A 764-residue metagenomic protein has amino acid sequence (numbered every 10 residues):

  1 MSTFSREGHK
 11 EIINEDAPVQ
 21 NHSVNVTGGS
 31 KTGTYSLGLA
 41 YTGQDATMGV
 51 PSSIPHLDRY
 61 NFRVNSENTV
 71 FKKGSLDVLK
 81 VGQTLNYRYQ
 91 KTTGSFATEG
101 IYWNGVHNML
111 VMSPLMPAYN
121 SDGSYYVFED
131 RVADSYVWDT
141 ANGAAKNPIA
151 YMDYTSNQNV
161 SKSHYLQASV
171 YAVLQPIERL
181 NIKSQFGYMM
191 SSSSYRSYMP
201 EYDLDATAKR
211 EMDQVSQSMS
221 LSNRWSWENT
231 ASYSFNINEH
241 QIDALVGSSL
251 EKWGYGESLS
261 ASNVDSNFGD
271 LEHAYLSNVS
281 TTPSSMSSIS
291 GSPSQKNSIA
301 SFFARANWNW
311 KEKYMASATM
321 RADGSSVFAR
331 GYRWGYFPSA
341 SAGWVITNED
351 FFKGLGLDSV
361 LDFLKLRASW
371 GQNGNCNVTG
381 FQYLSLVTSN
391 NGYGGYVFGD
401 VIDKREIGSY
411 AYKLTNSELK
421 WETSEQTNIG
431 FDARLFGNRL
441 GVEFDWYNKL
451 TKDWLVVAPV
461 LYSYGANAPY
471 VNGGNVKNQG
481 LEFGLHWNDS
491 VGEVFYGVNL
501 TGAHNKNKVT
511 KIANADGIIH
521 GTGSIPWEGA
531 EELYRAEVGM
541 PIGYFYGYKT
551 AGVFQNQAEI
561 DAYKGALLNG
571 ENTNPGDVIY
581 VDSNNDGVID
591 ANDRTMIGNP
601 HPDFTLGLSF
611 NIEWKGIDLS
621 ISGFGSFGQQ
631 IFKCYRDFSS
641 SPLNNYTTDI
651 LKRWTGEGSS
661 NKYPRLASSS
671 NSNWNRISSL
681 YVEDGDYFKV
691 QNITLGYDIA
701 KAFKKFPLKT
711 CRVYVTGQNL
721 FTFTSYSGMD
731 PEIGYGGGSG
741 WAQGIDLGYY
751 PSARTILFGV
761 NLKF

Functional and structural regions predicted by a protein language model:
M1, K91-S121, V127, S258-D265 (+5 more regions): Conserved small-residue
M1-R6, G100-M152, S156-Q158: Acidic, glycine-rich flexible loop segments
M1-V50, H56, Y151-S156, V173-I177 (+3 more regions): Residues embedded in well-ordered regular secondary structure
H9, T207, S284, S325 (+3 more regions): Extracytoplasmic gating/loop element in the C-terminal half of outer-membrane beta-barrel translocons and assembly
E15-N21, E67-F71, V81-Y89, S135-M199 (+3 more regions): Extracellular/periplasmic, surface-exposed regions of secreted and cell-surface proteins
N21-P51, N61-T69, G82, Q185 (+4 more regions): Predominantly transmembrane beta-strands of Gram-negative outer membrane beta-barrel pores used for transport
M199-E201, A261-N263, A515, G625-F627 (+1 more regions): Short Gly/aromatic-enriched secondary-structure transition segments
N599-F632: Glycine-rich, aromatic-lined ligand/substrate-binding cores of catalytic and carbohydrate-binding domains
